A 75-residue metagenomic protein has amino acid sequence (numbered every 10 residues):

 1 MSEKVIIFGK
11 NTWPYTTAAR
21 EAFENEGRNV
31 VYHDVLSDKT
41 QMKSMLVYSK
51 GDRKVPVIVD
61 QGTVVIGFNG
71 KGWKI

Functional and structural regions predicted by a protein language model:
M1-N29: Local sequence-structure signature of Cys/Sec-based thiol-disulfide redox active-site neighborhoods
P14, S37, V65: Glycine-/small-residue-rich active-site loops that bind phosphorylated ligands and cofactors
E21-F23, V47, G72-K74: Short, glycine/charged-enriched secondary-structure capping and boundary segments
V30-Y32, V64: Conserved beta-strand scaffold positions in the cores of enzyme catalytic domains, especially in NTP/NDP-utilizing
D34-G51: Thioredoxin-like thiol-disulfide oxidoreductase module
S49-V59: Structural micro-motif
D60-I75: Non-catalytic, surface beta->alpha helical segment in thiol-disulfide oxidoreductase systems
